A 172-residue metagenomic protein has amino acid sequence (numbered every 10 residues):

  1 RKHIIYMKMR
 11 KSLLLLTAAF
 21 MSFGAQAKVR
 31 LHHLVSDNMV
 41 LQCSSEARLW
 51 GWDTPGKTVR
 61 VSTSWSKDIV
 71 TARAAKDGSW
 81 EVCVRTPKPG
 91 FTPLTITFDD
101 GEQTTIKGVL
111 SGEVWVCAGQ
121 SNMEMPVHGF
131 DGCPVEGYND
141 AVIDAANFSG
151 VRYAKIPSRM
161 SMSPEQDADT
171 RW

Functional and structural regions predicted by a protein language model:
R1-K8: Short, Lys/Arg-enriched N-terminal segments with co-localized hydrophobic residues within the first ~10-30 amino acids
K8-M9, Q26-K28: Intrinsically disordered, low-complexity sequence elements enriched in Ser/Thr/Gly/Pro
R10-L15: Sec-dependent signal peptide recognition, specifically the positively charged N-region followed immediately by
T17-A25: Hydrophobic h-region of N-terminal signal peptides that target proteins for export in Gram-negative bacteria
K28-W172: Cell-envelope and extracellular/periplasmic
